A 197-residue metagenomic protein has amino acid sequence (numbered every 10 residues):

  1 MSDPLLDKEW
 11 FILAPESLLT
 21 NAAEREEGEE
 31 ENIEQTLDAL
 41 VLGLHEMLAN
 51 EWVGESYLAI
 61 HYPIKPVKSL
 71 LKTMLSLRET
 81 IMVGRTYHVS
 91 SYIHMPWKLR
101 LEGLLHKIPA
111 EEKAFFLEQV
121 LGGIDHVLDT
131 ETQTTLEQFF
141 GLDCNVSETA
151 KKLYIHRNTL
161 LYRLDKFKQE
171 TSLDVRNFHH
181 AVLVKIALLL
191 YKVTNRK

Functional and structural regions predicted by a protein language model:
L5-K197: Cytosolic nucleotide-utilizing catalytic cores of signal-transduction proteins
